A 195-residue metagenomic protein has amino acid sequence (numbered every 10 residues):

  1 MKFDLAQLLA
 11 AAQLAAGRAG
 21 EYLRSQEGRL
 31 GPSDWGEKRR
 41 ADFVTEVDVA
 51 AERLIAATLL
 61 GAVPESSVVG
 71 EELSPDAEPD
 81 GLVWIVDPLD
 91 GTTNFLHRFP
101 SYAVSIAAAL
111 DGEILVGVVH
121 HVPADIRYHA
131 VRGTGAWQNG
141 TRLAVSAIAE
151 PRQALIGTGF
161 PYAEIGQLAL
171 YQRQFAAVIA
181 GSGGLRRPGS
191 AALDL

Functional and structural regions predicted by a protein language model:
M1-L89: N-terminal subdomain of lithium-sensitive/metallo-dependent phosphomonoesterases centered on the IMPase/IPPase/PAP
G36, D76-E78, H97, D111 (+3 more regions): Solvent-exposed alpha-helices and their adjacent loops that cap or buttress functional pockets in soluble metabolic
A57, E78-W137: DPxDG-like acidic metal-binding loop motif
S66, T134, S182-G183: A structural micro-motif
I114, R142-A144: Short, solvent-exposed loop/turn motifs
A144-L195: An extended, acidic
